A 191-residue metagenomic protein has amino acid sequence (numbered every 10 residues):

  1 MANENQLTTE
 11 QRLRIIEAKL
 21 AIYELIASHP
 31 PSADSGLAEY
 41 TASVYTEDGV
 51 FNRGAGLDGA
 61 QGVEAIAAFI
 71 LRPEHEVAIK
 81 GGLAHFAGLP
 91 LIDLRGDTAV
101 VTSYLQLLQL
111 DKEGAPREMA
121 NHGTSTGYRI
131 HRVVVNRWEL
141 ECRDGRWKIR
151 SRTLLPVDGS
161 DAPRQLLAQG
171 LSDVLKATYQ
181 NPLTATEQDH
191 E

Functional and structural regions predicted by a protein language model:
M1-P31, S35, E39, S43: Short, low-complexity N-terminal intrinsically disordered segments enriched in polar/charged residues
A2, T98-T102, T124-Y128, V133-L166: Short beta-strand edge/turn micro-motifs at domain boundaries
A21, G82-A84, H131-R132: Short, glycine/acidic-rich beta->alpha junctions
I26, H85-L89, V135: Short structured motifs
A38-D111, P116: A solvent-exposed, acidic/Ser-Thr-rich amphipathic alpha-helical stretch
G59, E118-A120, L167-G170: Flexible, surface-exposed loop regions and adjacent strand-edge segments of Gram-negative outer-membrane beta-barrel
E113-S125: Short, surface-exposed loop/helix-turn segments at secondary-structure junctions that function as lids/hinges flanking
K148-E191: A hydrophobic membrane-anchoring alpha-helix module
